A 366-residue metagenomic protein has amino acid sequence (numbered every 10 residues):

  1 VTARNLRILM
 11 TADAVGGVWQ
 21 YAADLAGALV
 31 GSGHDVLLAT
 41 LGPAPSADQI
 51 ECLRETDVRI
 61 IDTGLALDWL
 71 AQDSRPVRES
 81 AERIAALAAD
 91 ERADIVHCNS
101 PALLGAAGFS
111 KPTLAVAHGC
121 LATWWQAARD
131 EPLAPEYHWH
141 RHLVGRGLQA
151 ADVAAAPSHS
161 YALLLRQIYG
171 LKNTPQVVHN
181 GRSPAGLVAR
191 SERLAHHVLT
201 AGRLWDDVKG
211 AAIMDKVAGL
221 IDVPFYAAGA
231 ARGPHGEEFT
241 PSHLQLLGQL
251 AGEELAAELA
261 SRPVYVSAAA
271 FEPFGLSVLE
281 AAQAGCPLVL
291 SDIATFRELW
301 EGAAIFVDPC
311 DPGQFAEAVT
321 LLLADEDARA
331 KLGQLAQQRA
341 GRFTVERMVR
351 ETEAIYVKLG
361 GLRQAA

Functional and structural regions predicted by a protein language model:
I95, G108-A127, E131, A155: Active-site proximal beta-strand in glycosyltransferases
A134-A154: Membrane-proximal helix-turn-helix segments that form the acceptor-binding/catalytic region of lipid-linked
Q149-A150, A162-R182: Helix-loop-beta element that forms the nucleotide-linked donor phosphate-binding surface in glycosyltransferases
R190-K209, D215-D222, Y226: Conserved donor-binding/catalytic core segment of Leloir-type glycosyltransferases
P234-A256: Nucleotide-activated donor-binding/catalytic signature segment of Leloir-type glycosyltransferases, i.e., the conserved
G248-Q249, L290, A304-G313, L321-D327: Conserved acidic donor-binding segment of nucleotide-sugar-dependent glycosyltransferases
V264, P287-L290: Short hydrophobic beta-strand element within catalytic cores of glycosyltransferases and related nucleotide-activated
A270: Aromatic "clamp/platform" in nucleotide-sugar-dependent glycosyltransferases that forms part of the donor/acceptor
